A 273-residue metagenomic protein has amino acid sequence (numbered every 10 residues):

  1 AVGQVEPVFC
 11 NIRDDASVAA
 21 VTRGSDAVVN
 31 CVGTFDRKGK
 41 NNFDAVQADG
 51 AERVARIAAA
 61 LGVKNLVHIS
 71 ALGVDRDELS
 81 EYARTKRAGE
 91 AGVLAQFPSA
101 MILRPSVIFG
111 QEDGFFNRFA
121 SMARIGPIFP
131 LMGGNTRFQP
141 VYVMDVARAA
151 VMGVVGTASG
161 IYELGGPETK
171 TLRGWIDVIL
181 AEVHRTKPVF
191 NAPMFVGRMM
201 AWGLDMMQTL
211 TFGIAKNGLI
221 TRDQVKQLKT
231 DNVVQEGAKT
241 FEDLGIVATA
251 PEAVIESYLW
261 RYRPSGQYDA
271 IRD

Functional and structural regions predicted by a protein language model:
A1-L61, A71-E78: NAD(P)H-binding glycine-rich loop region in Rossmannoid oxidoreductase-like domains and their noncatalytic homologs
D44-A51, V67, K86, Q139: Short alpha-helix in the Rossmann-fold core of NAD(P)-dependent oxidoreductases
A60-N65, F97-P98: A short helix->loop->beta-strand "cap" motif at the edges of active sites that frequently abuts
S70, E90-N117, S121-R124: Conserved beta-loop-beta element that borders a ligand/cofactor-binding pocket
S121-V141, D145, A149-E168: A conserved pocket-lining segment of Rossmann-fold NAD(P)-dependent short-chain dehydrogenase/reductase
R137-M144, L164-E182, N191-W202, V247-A250: Substrate-binding strand-loop-helix patch in Rossmann-like NAD(P)-dependent oxidoreductase/epimerase domains
F195-D273: A hydrophobic C-terminal alpha-helical subdomain
